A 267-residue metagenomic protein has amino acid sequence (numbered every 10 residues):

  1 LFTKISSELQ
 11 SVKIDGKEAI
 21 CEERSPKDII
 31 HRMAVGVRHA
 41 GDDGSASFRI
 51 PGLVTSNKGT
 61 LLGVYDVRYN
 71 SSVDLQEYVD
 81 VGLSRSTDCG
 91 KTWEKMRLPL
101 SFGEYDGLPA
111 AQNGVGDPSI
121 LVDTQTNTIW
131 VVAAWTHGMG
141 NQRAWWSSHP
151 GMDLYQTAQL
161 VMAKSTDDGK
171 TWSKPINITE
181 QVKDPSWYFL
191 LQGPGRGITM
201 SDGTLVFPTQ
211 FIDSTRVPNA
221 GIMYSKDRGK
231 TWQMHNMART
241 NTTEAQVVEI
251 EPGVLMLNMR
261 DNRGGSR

Functional and structural regions predicted by a protein language model:
L1-I5: Extracellular beta-strand ligand-recognition surfaces/modules
S7-E8, T124: N-terminal processing/targeting junctions
L9, D15-P26: Extracellular/luminal ectodomains of metazoan preproproteins built from arrays of small disulfide-bonded modules
C21-R267: Asp-box/BNR beta-propeller blade signature and adjacent active/binding-site loops in extracellular glycan-interacting
